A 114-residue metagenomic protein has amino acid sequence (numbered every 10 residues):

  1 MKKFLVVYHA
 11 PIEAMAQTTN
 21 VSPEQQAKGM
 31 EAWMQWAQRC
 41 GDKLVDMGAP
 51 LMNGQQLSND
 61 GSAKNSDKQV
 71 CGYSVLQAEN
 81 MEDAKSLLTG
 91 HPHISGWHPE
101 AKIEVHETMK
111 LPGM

Functional and structural regions predicted by a protein language model:
M1-M114: Conserved, structured core segments of small domains
